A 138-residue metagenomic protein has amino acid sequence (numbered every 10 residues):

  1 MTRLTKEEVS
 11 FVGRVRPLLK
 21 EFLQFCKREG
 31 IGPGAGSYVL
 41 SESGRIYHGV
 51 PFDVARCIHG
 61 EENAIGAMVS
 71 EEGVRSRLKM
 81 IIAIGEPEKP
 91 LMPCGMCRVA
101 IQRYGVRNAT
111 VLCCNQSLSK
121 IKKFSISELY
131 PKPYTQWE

Functional and structural regions predicted by a protein language model:
M1-R28, G73-E138: C-terminal binding/interaction regions
P17-E21, G60-M68: Short, well-ordered amphipathic alpha-helical segments that serve as non-catalytic structural scaffolds within diverse
G30-E42: Short beta-strand scaffold segments in enzyme catalytic cores
G36-V39, V69-G73: Short hydrophobic/aromatic-rich motifs at helix boundaries and adjacent loops
R45-I46: Hydrophobic "anchor" residues
G49-V50, A83: A short, structure-level motif marking secondary-structure boundaries and short turns
V50-N63: Compact, glycine-rich, soluble single-domain proteins
